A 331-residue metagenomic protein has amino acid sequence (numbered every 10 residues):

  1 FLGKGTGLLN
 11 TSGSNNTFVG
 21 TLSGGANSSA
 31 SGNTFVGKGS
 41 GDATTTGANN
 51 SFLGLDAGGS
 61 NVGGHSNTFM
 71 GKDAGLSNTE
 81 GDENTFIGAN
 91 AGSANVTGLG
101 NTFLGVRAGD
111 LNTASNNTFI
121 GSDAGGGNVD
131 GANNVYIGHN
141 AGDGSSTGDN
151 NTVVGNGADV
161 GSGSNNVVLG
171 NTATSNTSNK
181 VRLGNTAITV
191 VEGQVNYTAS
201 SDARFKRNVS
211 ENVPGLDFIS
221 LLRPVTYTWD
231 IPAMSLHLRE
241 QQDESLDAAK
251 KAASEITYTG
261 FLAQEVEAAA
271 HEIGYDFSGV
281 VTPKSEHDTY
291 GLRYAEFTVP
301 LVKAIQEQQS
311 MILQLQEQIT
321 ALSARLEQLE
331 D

Functional and structural regions predicted by a protein language model:
F1, G144, G184-E211, G215-L216 (+1 more regions): Glycine-rich, low-complexity segments
F1-S201: Glycine- and small/polar-enriched repetitive beta-structure motifs of secreted/surface proteins
F205-S210, K250-I256: Short, polar/charged loop or turn motifs at beta-strand boundaries
N212-F218, L262, L301: Stable alpha-helical elements in mature extracytoplasmic
G215-A252: Acidic, glycine-rich loop-and-strand cores that form catalytic or ligand-binding grooves in diverse globular domains
L221-Y227, A263-D276: Glycine-rich, acidic and aromatic/proline-enriched surface loops and short helix-turn segments that act as binding
D247-A249, F277-D331: C-terminal intramolecular chaperone/auto-processing assembly modules
